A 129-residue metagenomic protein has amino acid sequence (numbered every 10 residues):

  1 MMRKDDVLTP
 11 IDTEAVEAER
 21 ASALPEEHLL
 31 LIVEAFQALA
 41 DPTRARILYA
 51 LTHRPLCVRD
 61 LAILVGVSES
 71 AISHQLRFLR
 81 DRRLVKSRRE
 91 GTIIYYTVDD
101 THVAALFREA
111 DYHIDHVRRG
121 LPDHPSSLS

Functional and structural regions predicted by a protein language model:
M1-L30, D100-S129: Amphipathic alpha-helical dimerization/coiled-coil segments that flank or bridge DNA-binding/regulatory modules
E26-S70, I94-T101: N-terminal helix-turn-helix DNA-binding core of bacterial DNA-binding proteins
D60, R88-R89, D123: A generic structural-conservation signal
L76-R77: Short, hydrophobic-biased segments on the C-terminal half of alpha helices that form "recognition helices"
R80-E90, T97: Beta-hairpin "wing" of winged helix-turn-helix
